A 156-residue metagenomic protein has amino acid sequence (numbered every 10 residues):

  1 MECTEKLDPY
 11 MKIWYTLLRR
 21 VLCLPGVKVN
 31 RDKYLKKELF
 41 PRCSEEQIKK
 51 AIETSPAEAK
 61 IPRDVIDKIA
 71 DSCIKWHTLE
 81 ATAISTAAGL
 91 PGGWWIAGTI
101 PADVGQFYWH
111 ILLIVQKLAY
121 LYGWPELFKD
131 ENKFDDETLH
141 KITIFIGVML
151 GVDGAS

Functional and structural regions predicted by a protein language model:
M1-A87, W109-S156: Terminal, membrane-proximal amphipathic helices and intrinsically disordered targeting/regulatory segments
I84-Q106: Conserved phosphate/anionic-ligand binding catalytic regions in large, soluble enzymes, centered on
